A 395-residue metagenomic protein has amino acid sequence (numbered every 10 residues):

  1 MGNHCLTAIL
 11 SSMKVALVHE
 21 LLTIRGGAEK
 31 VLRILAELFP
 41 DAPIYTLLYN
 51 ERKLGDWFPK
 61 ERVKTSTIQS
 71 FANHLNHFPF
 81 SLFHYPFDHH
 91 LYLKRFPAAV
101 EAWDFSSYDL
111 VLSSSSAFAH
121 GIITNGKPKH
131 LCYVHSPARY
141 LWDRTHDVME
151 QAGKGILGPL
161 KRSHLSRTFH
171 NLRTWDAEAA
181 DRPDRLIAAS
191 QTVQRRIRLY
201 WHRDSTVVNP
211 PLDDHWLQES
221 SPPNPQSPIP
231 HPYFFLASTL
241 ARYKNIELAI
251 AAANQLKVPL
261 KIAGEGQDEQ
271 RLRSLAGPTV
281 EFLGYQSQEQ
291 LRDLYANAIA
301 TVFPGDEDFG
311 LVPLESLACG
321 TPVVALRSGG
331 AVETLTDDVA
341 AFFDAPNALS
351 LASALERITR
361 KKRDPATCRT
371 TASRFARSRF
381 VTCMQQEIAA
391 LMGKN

Functional and structural regions predicted by a protein language model:
D41-H120: Active-site donor-binding segments of glycosyltransferases and PAPS-dependent sulfotransferases
K94-A98, P346, R360-A389: A charged, aromatic-enriched C-terminal amphipathic alpha-helix characteristic of glycosyltransferases across folds
M149-L186, Q194: Membrane-proximal helix-turn-helix segments that form the acceptor-binding/catalytic region of lipid-linked
L212, Q218-E219, P228-K244, I250-Q255 (+1 more regions): Conserved donor-binding/catalytic core segment of Leloir-type glycosyltransferases
F234, A296-D308, T321: Acidic donor-binding loop of glycosyltransferase active sites
Q270-D293: Nucleotide-activated donor-binding/catalytic signature segment of Leloir-type glycosyltransferases, i.e., the conserved
G284, D337-A348, R357-K362: Conserved acidic donor-binding segment of nucleotide-sugar-dependent glycosyltransferases
P322-L326: Short hydrophobic beta-strand element within catalytic cores of glycosyltransferases and related nucleotide-activated
